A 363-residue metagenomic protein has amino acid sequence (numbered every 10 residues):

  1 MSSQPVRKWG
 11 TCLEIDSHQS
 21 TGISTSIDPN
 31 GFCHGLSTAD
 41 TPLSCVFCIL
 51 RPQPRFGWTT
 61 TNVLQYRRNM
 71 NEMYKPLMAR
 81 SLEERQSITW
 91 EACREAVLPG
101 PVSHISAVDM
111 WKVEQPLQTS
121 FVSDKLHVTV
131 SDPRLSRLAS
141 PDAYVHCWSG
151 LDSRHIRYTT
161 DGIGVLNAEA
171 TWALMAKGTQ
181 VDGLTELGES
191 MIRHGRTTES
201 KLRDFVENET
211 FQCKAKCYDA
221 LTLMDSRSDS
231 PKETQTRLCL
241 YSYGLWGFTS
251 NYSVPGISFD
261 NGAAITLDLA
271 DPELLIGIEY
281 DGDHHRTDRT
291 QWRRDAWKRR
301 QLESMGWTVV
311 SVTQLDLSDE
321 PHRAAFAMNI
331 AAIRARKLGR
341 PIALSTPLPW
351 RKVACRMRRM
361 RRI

Functional and structural regions predicted by a protein language model:
M1-T210, A335-I363: Short gly/ser-rich loop at a beta-strand->alpha-helix junction or flexible surface loop bordering the NTP-binding
I192-I363: Surface segments flanking catalytic/ligand-binding clefts of nucleic-acid enzymes
